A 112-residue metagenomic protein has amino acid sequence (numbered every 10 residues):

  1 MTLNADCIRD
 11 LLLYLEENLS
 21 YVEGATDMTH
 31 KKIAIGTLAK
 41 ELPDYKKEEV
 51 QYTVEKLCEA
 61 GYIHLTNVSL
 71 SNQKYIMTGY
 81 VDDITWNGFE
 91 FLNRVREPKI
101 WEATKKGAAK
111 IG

Functional and structural regions predicted by a protein language model:
L3-E41: Short amphipathic alpha-helical interface segments
L15-L19, L57, L92-V95: Generic structural signal for hydrophobic core residues of well-folded globular domains
P43-V50: Membrane-interface starts of transmembrane alpha-helices
Q51, C58-S71: A short, conserved structural fragment
L70-G107: Short, amphipathic alpha-helical interaction segments positioned at domain boundaries
A108-G112: Amphipathic alpha-helical binding modules
